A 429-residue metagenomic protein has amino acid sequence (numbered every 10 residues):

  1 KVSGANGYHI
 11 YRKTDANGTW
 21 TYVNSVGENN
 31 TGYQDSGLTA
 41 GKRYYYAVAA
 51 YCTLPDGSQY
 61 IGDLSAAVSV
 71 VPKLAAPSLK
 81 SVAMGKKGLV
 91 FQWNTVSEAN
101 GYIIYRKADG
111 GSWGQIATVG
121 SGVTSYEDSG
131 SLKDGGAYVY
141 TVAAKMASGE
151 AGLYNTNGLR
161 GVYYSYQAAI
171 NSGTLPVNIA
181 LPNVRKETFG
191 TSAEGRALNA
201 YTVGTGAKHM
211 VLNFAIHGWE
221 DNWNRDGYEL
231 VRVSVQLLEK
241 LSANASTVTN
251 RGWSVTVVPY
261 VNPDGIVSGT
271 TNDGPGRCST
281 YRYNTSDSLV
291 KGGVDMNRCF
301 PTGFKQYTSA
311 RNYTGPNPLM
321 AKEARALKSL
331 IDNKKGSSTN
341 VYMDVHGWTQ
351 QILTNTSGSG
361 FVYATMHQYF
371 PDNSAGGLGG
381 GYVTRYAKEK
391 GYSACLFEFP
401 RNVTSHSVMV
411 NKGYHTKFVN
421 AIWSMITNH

Functional and structural regions predicted by a protein language model:
K1-G4, K87-A99: Conserved aromatic anchor
G4-V23, E98-Q115: Extracellular low-complexity, O-glycosylation-prone stalks/linkers
N29-Y33, G122-Y126: Short S/T/G- and acidic-enriched coil/turn segments that sit immediately N-terminal to beta-strands in beta-sandwich
D35-D56, D128-G152: Beta-strand-rich modules
C52-L74, K145-A168: Extracellular fibronectin type III
K73-V82: Proline-enriched interdomain boundary motifs that mark the N-terminal boundary and often initiate the first structured
A207, E220-S374: Active-site/substrate-binding loop(s) of hydrolase catalytic cores
Y342, Q350-T356, G360-M366, A375-H429: Active-site-adjacent mobile loop/cap segments within catalytic or ligand-binding domains
